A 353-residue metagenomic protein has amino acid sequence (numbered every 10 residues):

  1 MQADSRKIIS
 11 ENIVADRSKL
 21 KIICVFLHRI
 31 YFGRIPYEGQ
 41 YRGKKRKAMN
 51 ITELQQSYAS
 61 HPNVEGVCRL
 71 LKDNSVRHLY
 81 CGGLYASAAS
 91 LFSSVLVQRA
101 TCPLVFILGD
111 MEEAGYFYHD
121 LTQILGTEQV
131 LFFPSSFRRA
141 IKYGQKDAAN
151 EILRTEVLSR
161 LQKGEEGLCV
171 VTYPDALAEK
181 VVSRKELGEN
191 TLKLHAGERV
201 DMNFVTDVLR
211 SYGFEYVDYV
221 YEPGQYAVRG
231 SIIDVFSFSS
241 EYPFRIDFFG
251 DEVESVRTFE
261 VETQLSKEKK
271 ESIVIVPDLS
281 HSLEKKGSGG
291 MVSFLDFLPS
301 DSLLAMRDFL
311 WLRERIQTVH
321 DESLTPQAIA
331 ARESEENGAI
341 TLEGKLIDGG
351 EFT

Functional and structural regions predicted by a protein language model:
M1-D4: Residue-level detector of structural "landmarks"
I8, L20-K21: Short linear/disordered segments characteristic of secreted peptide precursors and small low-complexity proteins
A15-D16, I22-H28: Short, low-complexity intrinsically disordered segments enriched in small and basic residues
F26, Y31, P36-T353: ASCE RecA-like P-loop NTPase motor cores that couple ATP hydrolysis to mechanical translocation on nucleic acids
